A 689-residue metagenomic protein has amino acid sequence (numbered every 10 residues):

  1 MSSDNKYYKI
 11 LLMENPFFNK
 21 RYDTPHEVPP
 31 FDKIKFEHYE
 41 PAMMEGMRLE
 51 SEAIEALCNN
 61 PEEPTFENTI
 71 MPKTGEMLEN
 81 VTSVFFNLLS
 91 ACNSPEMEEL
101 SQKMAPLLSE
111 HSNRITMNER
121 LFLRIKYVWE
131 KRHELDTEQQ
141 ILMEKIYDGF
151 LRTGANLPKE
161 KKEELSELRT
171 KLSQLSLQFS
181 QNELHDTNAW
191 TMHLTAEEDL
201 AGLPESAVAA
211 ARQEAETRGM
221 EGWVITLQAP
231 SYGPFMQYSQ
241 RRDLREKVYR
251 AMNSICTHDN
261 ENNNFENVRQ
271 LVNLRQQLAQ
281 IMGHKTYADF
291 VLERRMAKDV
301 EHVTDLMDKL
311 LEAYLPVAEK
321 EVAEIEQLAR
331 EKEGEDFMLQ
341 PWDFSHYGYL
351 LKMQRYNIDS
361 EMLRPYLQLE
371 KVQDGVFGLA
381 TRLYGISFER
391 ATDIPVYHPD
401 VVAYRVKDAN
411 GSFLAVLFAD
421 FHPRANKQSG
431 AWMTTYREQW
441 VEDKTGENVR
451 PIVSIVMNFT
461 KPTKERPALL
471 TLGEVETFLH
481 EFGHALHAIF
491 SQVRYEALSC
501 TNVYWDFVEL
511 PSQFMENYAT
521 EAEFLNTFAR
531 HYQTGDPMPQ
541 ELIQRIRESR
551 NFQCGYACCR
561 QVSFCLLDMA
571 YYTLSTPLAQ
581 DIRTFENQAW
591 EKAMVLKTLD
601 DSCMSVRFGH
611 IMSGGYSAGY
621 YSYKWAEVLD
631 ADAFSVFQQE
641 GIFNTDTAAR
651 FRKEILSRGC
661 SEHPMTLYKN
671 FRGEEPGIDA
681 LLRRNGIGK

Functional and structural regions predicted by a protein language model:
Y7-L203, F637: N-terminal helix-rich structural modules
I10-H38, E45, G222, K371 (+8 more regions): C-terminal, non-catalytic "cap/extension" segments appended to globular domains
D23-H38, F86-M104, K126-E167, T226-E266 (+6 more regions): Short His/Asp/Glu-rich catalytic/ion-coordination signatures at enzyme active sites or charged loops
R48, E52, A56-E63, N80-S94 (+24 more regions): Intrinsically disordered or highly flexible coil/loop and linker segments, enriched in small and charged/polar residues
E79-N87, E144, D148, F344-K352 (+2 more regions): Short, hydrophobic/amphipathic alpha-helical patches that form generic packing surfaces within helical domains
E138, L142-E144, K171-Q174, Q181 (+10 more regions): Active-site-proximal, well-structured secondary-structure segments within enzyme catalytic domains
T460-L479: Short pre-active-site segment immediately N-terminal to the catalytic Zn-binding motif
